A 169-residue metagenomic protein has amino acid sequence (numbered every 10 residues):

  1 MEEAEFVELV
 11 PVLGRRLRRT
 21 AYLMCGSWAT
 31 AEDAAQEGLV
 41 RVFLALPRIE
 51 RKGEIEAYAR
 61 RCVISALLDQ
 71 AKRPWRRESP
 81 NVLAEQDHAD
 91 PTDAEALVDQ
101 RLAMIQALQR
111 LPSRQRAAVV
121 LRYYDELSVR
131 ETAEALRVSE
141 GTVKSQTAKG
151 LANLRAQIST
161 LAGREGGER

Functional and structural regions predicted by a protein language model:
M1-E8, R18-E37, A45-G53: Short, charged helix-capping/linker segments at alpha-helix termini
G14, R18, L39, P112 (+2 more regions): C-terminal flanking helix
A29, R130, G141: Residues within helix-turn-helix
D33-V40, G53-S65: Structural recognition of an alpha-helix C-terminal capping motif at a helix-to-coil junction
E50, R61-V82, A96-L97: Arg/Lys-rich amphipathic alpha helix in sigma70-family domain 2
I64, L68, L136-L161: DNA-recognition helix of helix-turn-helix
A103-P112: Short amphipathic alpha-helical boundary/capping segments
A118-R122: A short pre-motif secondary-structure segment
